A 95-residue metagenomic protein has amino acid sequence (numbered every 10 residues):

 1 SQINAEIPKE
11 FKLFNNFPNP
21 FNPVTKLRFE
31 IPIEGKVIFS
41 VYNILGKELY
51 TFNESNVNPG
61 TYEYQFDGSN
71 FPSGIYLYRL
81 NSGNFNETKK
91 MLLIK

Functional and structural regions predicted by a protein language model:
S1-F17, F21-V41, T51, E63-F66 (+1 more regions): Glycine-centered coil/turn sites that cap beta-strands in beta-rich domains
N53-G83: Short, surface-exposed loop/turn motifs with a glycine/proline- and acidic-biased composition
K90-K95: Short beta-strand edge segments in extracellular beta-sheet folds
